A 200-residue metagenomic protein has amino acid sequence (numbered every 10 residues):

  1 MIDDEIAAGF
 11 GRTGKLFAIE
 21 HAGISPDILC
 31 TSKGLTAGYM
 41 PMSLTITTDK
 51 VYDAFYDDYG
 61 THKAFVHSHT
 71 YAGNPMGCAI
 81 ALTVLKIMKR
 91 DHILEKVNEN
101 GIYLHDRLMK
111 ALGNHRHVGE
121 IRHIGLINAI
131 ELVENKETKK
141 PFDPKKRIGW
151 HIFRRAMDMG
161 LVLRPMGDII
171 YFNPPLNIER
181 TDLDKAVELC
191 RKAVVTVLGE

Functional and structural regions predicted by a protein language model:
M1-E200: Conserved N-terminal phosphate-binding loop of PLP-dependent enzymes in the Aspartate aminotransferase
